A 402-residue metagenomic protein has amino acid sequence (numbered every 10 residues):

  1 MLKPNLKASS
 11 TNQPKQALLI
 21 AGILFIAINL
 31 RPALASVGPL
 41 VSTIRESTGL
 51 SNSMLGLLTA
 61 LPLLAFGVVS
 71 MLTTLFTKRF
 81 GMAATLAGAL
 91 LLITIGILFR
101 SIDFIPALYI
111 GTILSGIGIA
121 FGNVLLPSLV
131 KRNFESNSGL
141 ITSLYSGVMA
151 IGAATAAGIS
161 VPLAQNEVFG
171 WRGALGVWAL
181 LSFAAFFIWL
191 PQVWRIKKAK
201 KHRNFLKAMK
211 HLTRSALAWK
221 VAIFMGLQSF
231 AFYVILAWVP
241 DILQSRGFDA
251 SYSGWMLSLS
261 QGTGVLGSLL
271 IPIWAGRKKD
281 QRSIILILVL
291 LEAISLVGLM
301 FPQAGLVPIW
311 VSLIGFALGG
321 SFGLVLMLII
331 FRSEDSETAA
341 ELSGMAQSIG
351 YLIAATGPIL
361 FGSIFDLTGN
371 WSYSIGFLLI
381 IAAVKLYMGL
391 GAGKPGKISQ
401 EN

Functional and structural regions predicted by a protein language model:
A35, L63-M71, A153-A154, Q261-L269 (+1 more regions): Residue-level signature of mid-helix packing/kink "hotspots" within the transmembrane helices of 12-pass Major
V37-G38, A216-S258, G262-S268: Extracytoplasmic gate region of multi-pass secondary transporters
V68-P106: Conserved MFS/SLC helix-loop-helix module at the cytosolic interface between two early adjacent transmembrane helices
V69-G81, G267-D280: Helix-to-loop junctions at the C-terminal end of transmembrane segments in multipass secondary transporters
I105, S136-N137, I141-V193: Helix-loop-helix hairpin linking two adjacent transmembrane segments in secondary transporters
G111-G147: Cytoplasmic helix-loop-helix junction between adjacent transmembrane helices in 12-TM secondary transporters
K279-L328: C-terminal transmembrane helical hairpin of 12-TM major facilitator-type secondary transporters
S333-W371, L378: A late C-terminal transmembrane helix in Major Facilitator Superfamily
